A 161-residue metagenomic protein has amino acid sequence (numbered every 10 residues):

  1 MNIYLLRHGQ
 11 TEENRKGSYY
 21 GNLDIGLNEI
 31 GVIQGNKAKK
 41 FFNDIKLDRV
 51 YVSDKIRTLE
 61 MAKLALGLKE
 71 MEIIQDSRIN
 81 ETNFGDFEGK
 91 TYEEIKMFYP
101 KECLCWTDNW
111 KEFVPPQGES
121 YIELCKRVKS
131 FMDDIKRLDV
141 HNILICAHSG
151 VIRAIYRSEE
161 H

Functional and structural regions predicted by a protein language model:
M1-Y4: Extreme N-terminal starter segment of soluble prokaryotic enzymes
Q10-L64, P115-K129: Loop-to-helix element that buttresses phosphate recognition and phosphoryl-transfer chemistry
E12-E13, L59, E70, K129-E160: Active-site-adjacent alpha-helix immediately C-terminal to a catalytic or transition-state-stabilizing loop
R15-S18, E102-F113: Short, basic/glycine-rich phosphate-binding loops at helix/coil junctions that contact nucleotide phosphates
K16, A62-K63, K96, T107 (+1 more regions): A short local structural element in Rossmann-fold oxidoreductases
G35, K39, Y99, C103 (+2 more regions): Short amphipathic alpha-helical/adjacent loop interface patches that line ligand and macromolecule-binding sites
K39-C103: Phosphate-coordination/substrate-recognition cap region in phosphate-metabolizing enzymes
